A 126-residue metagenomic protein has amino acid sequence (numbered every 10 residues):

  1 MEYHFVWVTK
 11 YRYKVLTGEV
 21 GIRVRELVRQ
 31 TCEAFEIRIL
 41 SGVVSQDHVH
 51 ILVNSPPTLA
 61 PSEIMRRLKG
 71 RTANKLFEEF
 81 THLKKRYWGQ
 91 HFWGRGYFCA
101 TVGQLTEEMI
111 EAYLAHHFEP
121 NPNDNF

Functional and structural regions predicted by a protein language model:
M1-F126: Basic nucleic-acid-binding interfaces
